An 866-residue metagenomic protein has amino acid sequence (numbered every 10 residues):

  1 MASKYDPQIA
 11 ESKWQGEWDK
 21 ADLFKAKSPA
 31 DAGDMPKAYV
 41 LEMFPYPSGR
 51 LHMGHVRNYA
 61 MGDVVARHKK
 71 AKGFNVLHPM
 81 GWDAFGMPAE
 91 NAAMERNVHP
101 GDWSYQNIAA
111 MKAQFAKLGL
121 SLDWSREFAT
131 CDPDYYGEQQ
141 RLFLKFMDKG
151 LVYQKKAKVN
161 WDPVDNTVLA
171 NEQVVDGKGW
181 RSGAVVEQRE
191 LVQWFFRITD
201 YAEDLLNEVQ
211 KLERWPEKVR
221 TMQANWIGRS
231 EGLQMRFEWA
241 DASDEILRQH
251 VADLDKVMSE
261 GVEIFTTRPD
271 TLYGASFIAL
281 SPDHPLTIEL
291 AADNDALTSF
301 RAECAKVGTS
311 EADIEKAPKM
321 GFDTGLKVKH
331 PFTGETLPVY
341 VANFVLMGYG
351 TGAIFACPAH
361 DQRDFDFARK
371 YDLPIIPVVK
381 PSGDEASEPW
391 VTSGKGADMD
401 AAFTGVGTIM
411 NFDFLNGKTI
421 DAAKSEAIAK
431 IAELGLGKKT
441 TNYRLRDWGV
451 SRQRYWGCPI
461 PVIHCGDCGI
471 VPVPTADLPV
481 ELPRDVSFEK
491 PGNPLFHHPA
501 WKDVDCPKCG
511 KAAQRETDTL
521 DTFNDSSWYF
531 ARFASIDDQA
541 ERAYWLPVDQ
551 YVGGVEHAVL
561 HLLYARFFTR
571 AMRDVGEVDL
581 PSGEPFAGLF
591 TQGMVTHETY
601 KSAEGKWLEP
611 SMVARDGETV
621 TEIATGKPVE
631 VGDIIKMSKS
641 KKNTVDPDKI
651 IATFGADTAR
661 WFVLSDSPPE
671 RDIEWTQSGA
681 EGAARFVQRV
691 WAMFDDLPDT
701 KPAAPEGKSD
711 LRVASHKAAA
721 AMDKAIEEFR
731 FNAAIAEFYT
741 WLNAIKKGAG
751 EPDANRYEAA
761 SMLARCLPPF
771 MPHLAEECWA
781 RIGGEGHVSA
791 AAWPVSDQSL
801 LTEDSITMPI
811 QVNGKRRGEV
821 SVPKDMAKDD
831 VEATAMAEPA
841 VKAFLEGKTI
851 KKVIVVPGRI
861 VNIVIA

Functional and structural regions predicted by a protein language model:
M1-L41, K70-P79, G101-A113, R214 (+3 more regions): Conserved oxyanion/phosphate-binding beta-strand-loop segments in alpha/beta enzyme cores
M1-M35, P269, S281-H284, N294-D295 (+10 more regions): Basic, alpha-helical terminal appendages of large translation-related enzymes
A2-Y5, S230-Q234, K380-G383, V391-S393 (+11 more regions): Long, charged, mostly alpha-helical binding arms that flank functional sites
K4, K13, E17-A21, E95-V262 (+8 more regions): Residue patterns forming the tRNA-binding/recognition surfaces of aminoacyl-tRNA synthetases and related DALR
A10, Q15, T199-R229, S281-F322 (+2 more regions): Amphipathic alpha-helical
P29-V98, E127-L142, T266-T267, P331-F367 (+1 more regions): N-terminal catalytic cores of NTP/NDP-binding nucleotidyl/phosphoryl-transfer enzymes
G62, N75, H284-S382, A402: Catalytic alpha/beta core of large soluble enzyme barrels
D83, L144, D148-W161, K439-C468 (+6 more regions): Helix-rich, typically C-terminal accessory recognition domains appended to large enzymatic cores
